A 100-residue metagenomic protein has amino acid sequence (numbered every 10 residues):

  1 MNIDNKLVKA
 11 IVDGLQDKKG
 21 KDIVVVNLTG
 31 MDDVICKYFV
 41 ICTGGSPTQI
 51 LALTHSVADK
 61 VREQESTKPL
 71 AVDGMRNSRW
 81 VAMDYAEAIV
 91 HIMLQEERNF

Functional and structural regions predicted by a protein language model:
M1-I35, T43-V81, Q95-E96: Polybasic/polar functional segments that serve as interface/processing modules
K37, E87: Conserved acidic residues
M83-Y85: Active-site beta-strand termini and strand-to-loop segments that position acidic
N99-F100: Switch/connector loops and helix/strand junctions flanking conserved nucleotide-binding motifs in nucleotide-processing
